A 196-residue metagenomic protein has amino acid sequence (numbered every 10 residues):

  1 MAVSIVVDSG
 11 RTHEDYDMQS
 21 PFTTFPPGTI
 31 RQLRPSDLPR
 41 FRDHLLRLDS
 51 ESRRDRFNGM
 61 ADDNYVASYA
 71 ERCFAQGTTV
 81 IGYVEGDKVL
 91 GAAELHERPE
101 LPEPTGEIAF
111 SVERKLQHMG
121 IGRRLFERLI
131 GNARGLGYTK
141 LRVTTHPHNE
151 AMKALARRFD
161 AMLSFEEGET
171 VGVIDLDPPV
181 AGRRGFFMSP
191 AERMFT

Functional and structural regions predicted by a protein language model:
A2-D17: Short, Lys/Arg-enriched N-terminal segments with co-localized hydrophobic residues within the first ~10-30 amino acids
G28-R40: A short beta-loop-alpha structural element at the N-terminal edge of CoA-dependent acyl/N-acetyltransferase catalytic
R47, D55-P104, E113: Acetyl-CoA-dependent GNAT
A109-H118, H146: A short, internal acetyl-CoA/4′-phosphopantetheine-binding micro-motif in the GNAT/acyltransferase core
H118-G135, K140, A154-R158: Conserved acetyl-CoA-binding loop-helix of GNAT-fold acetyltransferases
V143-K153: Conserved beta-strand-loop-alpha-helix junction that forms the acyl-donor binding cleft
T144, R157-D177: Conserved catalytic-core motifs of GNAT/GCN5-like acyltransferases
G168-T196: C-terminal "cap" of GNAT-fold acetyltransferases
